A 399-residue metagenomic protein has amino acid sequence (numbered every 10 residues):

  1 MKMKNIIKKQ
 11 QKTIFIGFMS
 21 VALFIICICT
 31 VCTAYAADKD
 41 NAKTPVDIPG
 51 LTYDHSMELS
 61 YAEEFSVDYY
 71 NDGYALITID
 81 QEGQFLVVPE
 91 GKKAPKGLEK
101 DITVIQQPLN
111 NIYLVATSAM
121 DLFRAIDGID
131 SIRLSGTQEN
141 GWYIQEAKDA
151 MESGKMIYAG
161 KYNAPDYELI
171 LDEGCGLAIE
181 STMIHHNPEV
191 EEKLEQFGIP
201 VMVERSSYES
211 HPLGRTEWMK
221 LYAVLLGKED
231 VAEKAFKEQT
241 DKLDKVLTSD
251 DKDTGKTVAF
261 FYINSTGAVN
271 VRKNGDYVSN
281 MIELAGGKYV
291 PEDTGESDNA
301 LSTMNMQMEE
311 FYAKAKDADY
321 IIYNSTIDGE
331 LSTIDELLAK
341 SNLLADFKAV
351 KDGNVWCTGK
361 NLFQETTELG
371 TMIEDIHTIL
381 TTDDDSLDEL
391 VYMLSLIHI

Functional and structural regions predicted by a protein language model:
M1-K9: N-terminal secretory signal peptides that target proteins for export/translocation
I14-Y35: Sec-dependent N-terminal signal peptides of Gram-positive bacterial secreted proteins and lipoproteins
C32-M120, V231-A259, D384-I397: Bacterial Sec-exported substrate-binding components of ABC uptake systems
A37-K43, E209-E238, Y320-I397: Structured C-terminal subdomain patch of bacterial secreted/periplasmic proteins
G73-I79, F85-L171, L177-M183: A short, structured surface patch at a secondary-structure boundary
Q106, G160-P165, S181-P188, E209-T216 (+6 more regions): Soluble non-cytosolic domains of exported or imported proteins
N110, S118-F123, G128, S135-E146 (+3 more regions): Extracytoplasmic ligand-binding site segments that recognize negatively charged/polar headgroups
S249, D253-S332: Flexible, glycine-rich surface segments
